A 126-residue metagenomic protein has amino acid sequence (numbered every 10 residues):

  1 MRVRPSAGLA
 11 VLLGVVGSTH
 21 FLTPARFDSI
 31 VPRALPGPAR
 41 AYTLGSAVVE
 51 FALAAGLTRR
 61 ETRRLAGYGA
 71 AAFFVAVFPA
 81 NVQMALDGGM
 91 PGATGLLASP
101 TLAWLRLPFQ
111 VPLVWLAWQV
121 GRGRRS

Functional and structural regions predicted by a protein language model:
M1-S126: Short amphipathic, positively biased membrane-proximal segments that drive organelle/inner-membrane targeting
